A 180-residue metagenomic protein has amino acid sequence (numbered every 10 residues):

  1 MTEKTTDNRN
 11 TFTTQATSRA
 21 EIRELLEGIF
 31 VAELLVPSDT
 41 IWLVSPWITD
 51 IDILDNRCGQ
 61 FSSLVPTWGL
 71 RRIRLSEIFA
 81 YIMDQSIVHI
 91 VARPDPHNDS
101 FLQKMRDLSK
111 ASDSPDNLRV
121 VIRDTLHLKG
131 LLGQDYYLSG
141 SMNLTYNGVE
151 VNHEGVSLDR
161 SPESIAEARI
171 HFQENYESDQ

Functional and structural regions predicted by a protein language model:
M1-Q180: PLD/PLD-like phosphodiesterase catalytic module centered on the HKD motif
